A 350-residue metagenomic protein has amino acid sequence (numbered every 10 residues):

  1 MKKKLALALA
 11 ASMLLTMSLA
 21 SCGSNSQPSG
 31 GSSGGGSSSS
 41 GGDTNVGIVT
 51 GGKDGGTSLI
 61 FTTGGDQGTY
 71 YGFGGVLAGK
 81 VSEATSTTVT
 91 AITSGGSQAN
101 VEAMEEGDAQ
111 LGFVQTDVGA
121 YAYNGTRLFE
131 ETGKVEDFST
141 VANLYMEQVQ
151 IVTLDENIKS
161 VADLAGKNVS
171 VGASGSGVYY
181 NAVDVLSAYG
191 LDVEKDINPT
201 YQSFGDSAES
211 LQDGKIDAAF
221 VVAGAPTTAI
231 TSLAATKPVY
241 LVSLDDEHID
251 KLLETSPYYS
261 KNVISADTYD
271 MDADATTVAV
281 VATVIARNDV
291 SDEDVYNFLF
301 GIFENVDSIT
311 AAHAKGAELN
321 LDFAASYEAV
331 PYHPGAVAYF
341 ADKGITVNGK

Functional and structural regions predicted by a protein language model:
M1-A8: Positively charged n-region of N-terminal signal peptides that target proteins for export
T16-S21: C-terminal motif of bacterial Sec signal peptides marking the signal peptidase cleavage site
S26-F61, E83, N157-N168, P334 (+1 more regions): Immediate post-signal peptide segment of exported/extracytoplasmic ligand-binding proteins
G56-A84, T88-V89, M146-D213, S326 (+1 more regions): Bilobed "Venus flytrap"/periplasmic-binding protein-like clamshell domains and structurally analogous long
G74-G79, T90-E131, I151-L154, G205-S210 (+1 more regions): Pocket-flanking alpha-helical
T116-V118, G125-F129, V193-I285, V290: Pocket-lining segment of extracytoplasmic ligand-binding domains
K167-D184, Y258-A329: Ligand-binding clefts/hinges and TM-proximal coupling segments of bilobed small-molecule sensing domains
P199, D206, D213, A223-L241 (+2 more regions): An extracytoplasmic/periplasmic, membrane-proximal ligand-sensing/linker region
